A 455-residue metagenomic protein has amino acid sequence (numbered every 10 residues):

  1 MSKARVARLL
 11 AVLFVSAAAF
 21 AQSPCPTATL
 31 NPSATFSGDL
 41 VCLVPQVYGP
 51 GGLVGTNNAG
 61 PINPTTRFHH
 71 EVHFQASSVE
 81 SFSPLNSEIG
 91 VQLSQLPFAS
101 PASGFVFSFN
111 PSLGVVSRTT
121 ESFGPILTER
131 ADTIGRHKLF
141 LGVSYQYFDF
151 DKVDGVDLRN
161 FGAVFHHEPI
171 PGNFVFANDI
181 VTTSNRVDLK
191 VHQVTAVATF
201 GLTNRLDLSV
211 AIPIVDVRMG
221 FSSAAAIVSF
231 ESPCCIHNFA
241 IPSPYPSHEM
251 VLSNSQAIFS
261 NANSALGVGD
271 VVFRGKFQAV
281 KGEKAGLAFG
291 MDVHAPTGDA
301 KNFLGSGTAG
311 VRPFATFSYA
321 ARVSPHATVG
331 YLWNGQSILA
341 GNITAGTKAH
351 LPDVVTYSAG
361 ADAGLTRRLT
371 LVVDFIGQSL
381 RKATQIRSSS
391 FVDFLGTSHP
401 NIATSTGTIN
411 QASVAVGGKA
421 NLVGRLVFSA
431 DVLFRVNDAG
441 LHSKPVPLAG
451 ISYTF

Functional and structural regions predicted by a protein language model:
P24-A211, V215-G269, G341, R387-H399: A subset of solvent-exposed loop/turn segments in beta-rich extracellular surface proteins, enriched in glycine
F123, G135-H137, K190-A196, L266-V271 (+5 more regions): Residues that define the transmembrane beta-barrel architecture of outer-membrane proteins
F123, L127-R130, L141-Y145, A196-L202 (+10 more regions): Residues on the lipid-exposed face of transmembrane beta-strands in outer-membrane beta-barrel proteins
Y145-D151, I212-R218, D270, A279 (+6 more regions): Transmembrane beta-strands of outer-membrane beta-barrel pores
F150, L206-V210, G282-G286, V323-A327 (+2 more regions): Repeated loop/turn-to-beta-strand initiation elements of outer-membrane beta-barrel proteins
V153-L158, F221-I227, F289-D292, D299-G307 (+4 more regions): Outer-membrane beta-barrel translocator domains and adjoining extracellular loop/strand segments of Gram-negative
F161-F165, S232-A257, K348-F455: Outer membrane beta-barrel transmembrane domains
N254-G305: Hydrophobic alpha-helical segments and helix pairs
